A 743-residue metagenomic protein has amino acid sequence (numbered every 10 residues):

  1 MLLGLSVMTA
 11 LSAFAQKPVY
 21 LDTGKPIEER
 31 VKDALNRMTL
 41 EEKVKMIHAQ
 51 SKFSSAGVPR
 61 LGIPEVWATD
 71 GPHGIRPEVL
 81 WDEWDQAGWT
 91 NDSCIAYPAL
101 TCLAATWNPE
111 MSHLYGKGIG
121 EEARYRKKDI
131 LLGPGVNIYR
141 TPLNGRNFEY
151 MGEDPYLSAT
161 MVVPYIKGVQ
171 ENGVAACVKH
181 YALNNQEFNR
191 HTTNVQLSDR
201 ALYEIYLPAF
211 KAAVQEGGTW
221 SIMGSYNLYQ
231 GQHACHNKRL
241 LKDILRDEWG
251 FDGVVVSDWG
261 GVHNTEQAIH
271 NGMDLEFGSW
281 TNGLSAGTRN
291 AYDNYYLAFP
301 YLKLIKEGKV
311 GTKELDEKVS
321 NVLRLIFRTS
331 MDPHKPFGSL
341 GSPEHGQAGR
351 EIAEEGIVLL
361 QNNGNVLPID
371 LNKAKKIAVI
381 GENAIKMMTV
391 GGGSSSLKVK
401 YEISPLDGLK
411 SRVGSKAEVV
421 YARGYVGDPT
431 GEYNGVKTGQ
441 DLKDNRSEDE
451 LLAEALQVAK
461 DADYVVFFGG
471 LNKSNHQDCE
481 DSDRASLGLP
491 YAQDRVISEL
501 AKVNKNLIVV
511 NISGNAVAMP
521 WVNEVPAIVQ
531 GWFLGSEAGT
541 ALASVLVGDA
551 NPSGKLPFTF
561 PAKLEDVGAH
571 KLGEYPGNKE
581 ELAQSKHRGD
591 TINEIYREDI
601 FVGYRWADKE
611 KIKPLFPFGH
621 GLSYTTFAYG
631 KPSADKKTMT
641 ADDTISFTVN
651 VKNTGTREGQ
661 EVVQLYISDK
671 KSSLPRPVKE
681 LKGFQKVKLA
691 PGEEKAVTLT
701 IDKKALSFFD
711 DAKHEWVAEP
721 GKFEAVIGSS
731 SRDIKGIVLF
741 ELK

Functional and structural regions predicted by a protein language model:
M1-P18: Bacterial Sec-dependent N-terminal signal peptides
G4-S6, A725, G736: Small side chains
F14-F708, E715-S731: Glycoside hydrolase catalytic-domain context in secreted enzymes
D733-K743: Short beta-strand elements
